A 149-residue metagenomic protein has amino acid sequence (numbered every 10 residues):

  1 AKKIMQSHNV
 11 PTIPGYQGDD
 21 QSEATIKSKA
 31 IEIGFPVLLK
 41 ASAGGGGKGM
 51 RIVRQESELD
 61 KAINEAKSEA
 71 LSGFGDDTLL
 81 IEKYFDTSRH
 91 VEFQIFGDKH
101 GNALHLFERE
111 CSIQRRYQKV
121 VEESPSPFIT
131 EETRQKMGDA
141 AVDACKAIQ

Functional and structural regions predicted by a protein language model:
A1-Q149: N-terminal beta-alpha lobe that positions the nucleotide/phosphoryl donor in ATP/NTP-coupled carboxylate activation
